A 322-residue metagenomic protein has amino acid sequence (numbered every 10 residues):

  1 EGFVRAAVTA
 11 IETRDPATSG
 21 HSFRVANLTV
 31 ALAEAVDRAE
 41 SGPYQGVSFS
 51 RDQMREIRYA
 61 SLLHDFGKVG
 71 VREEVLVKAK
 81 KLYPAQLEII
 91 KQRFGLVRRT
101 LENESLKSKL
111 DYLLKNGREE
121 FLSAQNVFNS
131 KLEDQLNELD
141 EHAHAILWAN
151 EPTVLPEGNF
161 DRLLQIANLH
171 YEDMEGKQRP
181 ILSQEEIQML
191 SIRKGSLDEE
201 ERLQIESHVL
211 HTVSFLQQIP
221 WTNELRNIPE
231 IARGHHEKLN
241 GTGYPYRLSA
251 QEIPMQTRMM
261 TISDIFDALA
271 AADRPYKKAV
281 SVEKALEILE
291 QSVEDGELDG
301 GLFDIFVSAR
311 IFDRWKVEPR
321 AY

Functional and structural regions predicted by a protein language model:
G2-Y322: Histidine- and acidic-residue-rich, metal-dependent catalytic cores
